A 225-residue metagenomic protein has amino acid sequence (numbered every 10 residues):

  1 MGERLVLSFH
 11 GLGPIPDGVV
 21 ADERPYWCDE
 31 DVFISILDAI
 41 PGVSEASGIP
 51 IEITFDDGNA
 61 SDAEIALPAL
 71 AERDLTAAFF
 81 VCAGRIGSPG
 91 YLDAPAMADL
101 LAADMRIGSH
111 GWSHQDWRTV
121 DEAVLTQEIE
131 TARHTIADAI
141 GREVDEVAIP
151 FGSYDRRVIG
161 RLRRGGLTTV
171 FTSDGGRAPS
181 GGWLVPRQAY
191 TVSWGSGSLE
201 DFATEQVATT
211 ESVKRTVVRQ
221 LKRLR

Functional and structural regions predicted by a protein language model:
M1-T54, N59-S61, T119-E146, G152-R225: C-terminal active-site subregion of NodB/CE4 polysaccharide deacetylases
D38-P41, L67-L75, L92-G108, R163: Acidic (Asp/Glu)-rich catalytic clusters
P50, T76-A78, R106, T168: Proline-centered loop/turn at the N-terminus of a beta-strand
S61-A83: A short alpha/beta connector and helix-capping loop motif
R85-I86, L92-E128: Histidine/lysine/aspartate-rich catalytic loop segments that bind and position anionic ligands
